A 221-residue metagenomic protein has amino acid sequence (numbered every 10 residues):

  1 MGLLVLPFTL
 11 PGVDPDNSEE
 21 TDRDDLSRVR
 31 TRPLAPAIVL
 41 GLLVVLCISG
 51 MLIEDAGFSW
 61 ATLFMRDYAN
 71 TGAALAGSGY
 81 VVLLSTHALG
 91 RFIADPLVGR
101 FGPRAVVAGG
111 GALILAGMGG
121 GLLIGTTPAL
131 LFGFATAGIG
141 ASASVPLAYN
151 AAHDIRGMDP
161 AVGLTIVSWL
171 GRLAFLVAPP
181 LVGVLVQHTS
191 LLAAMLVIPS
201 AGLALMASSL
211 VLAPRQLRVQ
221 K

Functional and structural regions predicted by a protein language model:
M1-D22, M206-A213: C-terminal membrane-cytosol helix-exit motif in multi-pass small-molecule transporters
P36-I53, A135-I139: Pair of pore-lining "gating" transmembrane helices in MFS-fold secondary transporters
S59-L75: Short amphipathic helix-loop junctions that connect adjacent transmembrane helices in Major Facilitator Superfamily/SLC
N70-V81, A161, T165: Small-residue hotspots at the loop-to-helix junctions and early N-terminal turns of transmembrane alpha-helices
G90-P103, V186-Q187: Helix-to-loop junctions at the C-terminal end of transmembrane segments in multipass secondary transporters
A105-G120: Structural signature of the two symmetry-related core transmembrane helices
A143-R156: Intracellular juxtamembrane helix-capping segments at the cytosolic ends of symmetry-related transmembrane helices
M158-L191, I198: A late C-terminal transmembrane helix in Major Facilitator Superfamily
